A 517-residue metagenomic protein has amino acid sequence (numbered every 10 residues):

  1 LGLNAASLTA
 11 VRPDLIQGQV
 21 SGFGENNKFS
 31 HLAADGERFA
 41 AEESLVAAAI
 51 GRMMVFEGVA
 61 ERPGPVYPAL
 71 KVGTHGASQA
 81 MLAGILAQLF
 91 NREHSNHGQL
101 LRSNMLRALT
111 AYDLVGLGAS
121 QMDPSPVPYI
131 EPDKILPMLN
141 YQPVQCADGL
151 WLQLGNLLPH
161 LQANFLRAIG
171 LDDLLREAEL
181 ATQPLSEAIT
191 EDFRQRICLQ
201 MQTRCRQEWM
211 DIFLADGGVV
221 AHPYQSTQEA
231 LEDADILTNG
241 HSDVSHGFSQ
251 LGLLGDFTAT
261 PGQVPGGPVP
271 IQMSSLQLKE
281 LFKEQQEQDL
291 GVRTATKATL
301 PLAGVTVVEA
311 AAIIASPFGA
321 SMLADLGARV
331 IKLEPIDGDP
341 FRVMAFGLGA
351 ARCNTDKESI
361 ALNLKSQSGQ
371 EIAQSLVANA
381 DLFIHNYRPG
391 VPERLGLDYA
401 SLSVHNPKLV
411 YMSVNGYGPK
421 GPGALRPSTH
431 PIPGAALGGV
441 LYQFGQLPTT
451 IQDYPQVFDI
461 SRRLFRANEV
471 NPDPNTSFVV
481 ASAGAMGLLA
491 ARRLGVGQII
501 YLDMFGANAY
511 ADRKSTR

Functional and structural regions predicted by a protein language model:
L1, T9-G24, V55-F56, M81-G84 (+8 more regions): Acyl-CoA thioester-binding alpha/beta core of soluble enzymes
L1-A10, V308, R352-V404, N415: A structured beta-alpha segment of the ubiquitous adenosine-cofactor-binding alpha/beta core
G2-E42, E393-T429: Rossmann-fold NAD(P)-binding glycine/threonine-rich loop
S21, N26-A77, K420-N475: Rossmann-fold dinucleotide-binding core
S21-G22, I50, A312, L364 (+3 more regions): Short glycine-/small-residue-rich Rossmann-like dinucleotide-binding loops
V46-V55, Q162, R167-A168, G247-G266 (+5 more regions): Redox-cofactor-proximal catalytic regions of oxidoreductases
V66-H97, L382, L397, F465 (+1 more regions): Active-site-proximal alpha-helical scaffold in enzymes
A328, K332-S359: Glycine-rich phosphate-binding loop and adjoining beta1-alpha1-beta2 segment of Rossmann-like nucleotide-binding folds
